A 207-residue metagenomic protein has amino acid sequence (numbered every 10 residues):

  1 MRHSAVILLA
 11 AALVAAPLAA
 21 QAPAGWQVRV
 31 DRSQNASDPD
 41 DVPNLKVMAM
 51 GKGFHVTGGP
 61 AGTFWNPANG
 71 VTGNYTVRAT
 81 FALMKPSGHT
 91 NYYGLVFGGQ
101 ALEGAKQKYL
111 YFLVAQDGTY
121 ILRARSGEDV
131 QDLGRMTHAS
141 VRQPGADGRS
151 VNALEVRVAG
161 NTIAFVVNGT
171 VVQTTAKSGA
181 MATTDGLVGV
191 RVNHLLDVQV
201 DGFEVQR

Functional and structural regions predicted by a protein language model:
V6-A16: Bacterial N-terminal signal peptides
A20-P43: Extracellular carbohydrate-recognition regions
P43-T63: Short carbohydrate-recognition loop motifs
G58-E128: Secretory/extracellular carbohydrate-interaction modules and structurally similar beta-sandwich "look-alikes"
A79, A146-A176: Carbohydrate-binding surfaces in secreted/extracellular proteins
A79, D201-V205: Extracellular beta-strand elements of beta-rich domains used for carbohydrate recognition/degradation or cell-matrix
E128-A153: Short, aromatic/His-centered strand-loop micro-motif at the edge of beta-sheets
T175-G202: Flexible glycan-contacting loops in extracellular carbohydrate-active proteins
